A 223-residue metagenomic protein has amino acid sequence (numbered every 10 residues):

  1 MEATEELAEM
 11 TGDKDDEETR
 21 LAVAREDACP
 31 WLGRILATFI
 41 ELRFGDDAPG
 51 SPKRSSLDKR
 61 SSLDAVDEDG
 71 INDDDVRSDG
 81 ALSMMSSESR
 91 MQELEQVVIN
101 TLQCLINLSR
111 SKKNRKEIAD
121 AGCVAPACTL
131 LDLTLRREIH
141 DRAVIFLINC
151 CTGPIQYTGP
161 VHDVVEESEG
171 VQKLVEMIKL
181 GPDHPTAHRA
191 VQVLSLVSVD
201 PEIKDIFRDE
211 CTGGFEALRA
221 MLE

Functional and structural regions predicted by a protein language model:
M1-T11, I40-D64, D75-R110, E117-A121 (+5 more regions): Alpha-helical solenoid repeats of the armadillo/HEAT superfamily in eukaryotic scaffolding/adaptor proteins
A8, R20-L21, G33, R115-K116 (+4 more regions): Amphipathic alpha-helical repeat scaffolds
K14-E17, A22, F44: Short, glycine/acidic-enriched capping/hinge loops at junctions between secondary-structure elements
D15-E18, K112-K113, T158-P160: Leucine-rich repeat
A24-G33, A119-A125, D163-Q172, R208-E216: Core helices of alpha-solenoid repeat scaffolds
W31-L36, M85, L105, P126-T129 (+2 more regions): Buried hydrophobic core positions in alpha-solenoid tandem helical repeats
D67: Gly/Ser/Thr-rich loop/hinge elements
